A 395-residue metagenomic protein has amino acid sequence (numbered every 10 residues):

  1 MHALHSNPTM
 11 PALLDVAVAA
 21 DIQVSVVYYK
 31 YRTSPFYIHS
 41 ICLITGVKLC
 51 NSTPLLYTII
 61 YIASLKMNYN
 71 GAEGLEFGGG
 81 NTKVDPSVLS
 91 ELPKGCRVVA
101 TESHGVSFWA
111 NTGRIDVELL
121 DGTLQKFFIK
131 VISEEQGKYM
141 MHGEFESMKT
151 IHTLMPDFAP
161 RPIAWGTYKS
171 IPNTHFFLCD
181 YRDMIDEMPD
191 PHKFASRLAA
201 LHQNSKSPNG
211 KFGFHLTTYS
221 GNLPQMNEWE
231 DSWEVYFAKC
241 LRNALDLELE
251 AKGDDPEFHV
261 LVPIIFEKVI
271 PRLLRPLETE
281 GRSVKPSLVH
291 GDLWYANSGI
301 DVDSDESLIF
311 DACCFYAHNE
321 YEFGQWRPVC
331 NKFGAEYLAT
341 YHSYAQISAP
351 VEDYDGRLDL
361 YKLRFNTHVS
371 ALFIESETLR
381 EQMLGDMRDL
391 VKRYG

Functional and structural regions predicted by a protein language model:
G71, V369-G395: ATP/Mg2+ or Mg2+-diphosphate-binding catalytic cores that bind nucleotide phosphates or diphosphates via glycine-rich
G80-L92, T167-S170, K206-H290, D301-S304: An alpha-helical support segment within catalytic cores of ATP-dependent transferases
C96-T101: Conserved N-terminal boundary motif of the eukaryotic protein kinase catalytic domain
H104-D231: ATP-binding pocket architecture of kinase catalytic cores
Y168, P172-P189, Q203, R242-D246 (+1 more regions): A glycine-centered beta->alpha junction motif in the catalytic cores of kinase/phosphotransferase enzymes
W229-R242, D246-L247, S283-L288, Y295-D355 (+2 more regions): Active-site Asp-x-Gly
